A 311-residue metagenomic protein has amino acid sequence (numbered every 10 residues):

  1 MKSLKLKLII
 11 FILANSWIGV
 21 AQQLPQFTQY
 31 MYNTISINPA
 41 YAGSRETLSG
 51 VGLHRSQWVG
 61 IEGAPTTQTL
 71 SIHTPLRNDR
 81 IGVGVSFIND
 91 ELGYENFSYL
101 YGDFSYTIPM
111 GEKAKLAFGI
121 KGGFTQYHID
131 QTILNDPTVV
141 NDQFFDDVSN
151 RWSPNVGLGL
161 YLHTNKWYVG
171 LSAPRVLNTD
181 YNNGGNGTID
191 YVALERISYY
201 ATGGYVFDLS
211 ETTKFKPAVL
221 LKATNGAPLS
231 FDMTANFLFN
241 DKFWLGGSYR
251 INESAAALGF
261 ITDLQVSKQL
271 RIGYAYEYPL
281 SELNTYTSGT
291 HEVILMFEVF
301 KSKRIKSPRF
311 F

Functional and structural regions predicted by a protein language model:
M1-K7, M110-E112: Positively charged n-region of N-terminal signal peptides that target proteins for export
L4-S16: Sec-dependent N-terminal signal peptides
G19: Active-site glycine/GP-rich loop and adjacent strand/helix microenvironment that borders small-molecule binding pockets
Q22-F311: Subset of outer-membrane beta-barrel
